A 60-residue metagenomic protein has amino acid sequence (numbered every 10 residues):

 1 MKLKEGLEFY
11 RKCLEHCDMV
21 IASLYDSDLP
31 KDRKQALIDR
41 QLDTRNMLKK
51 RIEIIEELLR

Functional and structural regions predicted by a protein language model:
M1-K2: Absolute protein N-terminus
G6-R60: Short, charge-rich amphipathic interface segments used for partner binding and complex assembly
